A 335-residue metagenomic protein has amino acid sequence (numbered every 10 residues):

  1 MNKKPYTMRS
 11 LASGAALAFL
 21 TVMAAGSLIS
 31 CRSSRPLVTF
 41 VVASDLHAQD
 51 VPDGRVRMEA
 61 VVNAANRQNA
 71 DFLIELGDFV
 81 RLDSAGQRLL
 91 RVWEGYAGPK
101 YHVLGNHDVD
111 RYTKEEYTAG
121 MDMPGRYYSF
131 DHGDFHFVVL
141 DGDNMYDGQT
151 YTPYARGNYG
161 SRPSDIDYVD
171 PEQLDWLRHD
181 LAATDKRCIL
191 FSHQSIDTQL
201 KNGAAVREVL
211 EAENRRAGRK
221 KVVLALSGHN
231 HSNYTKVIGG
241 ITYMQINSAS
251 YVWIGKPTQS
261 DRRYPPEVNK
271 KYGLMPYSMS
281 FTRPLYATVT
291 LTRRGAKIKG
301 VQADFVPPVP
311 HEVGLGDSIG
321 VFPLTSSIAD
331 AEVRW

Functional and structural regions predicted by a protein language model:
N2-A18: Bacterial N-terminal signal peptides that target proteins for export
L28-R88: N-terminal active-site segment of His-dependent metallophosphoesterases
F40, L73, F137, C188-I189: Hydrophobic beta-strand anchors of alpha/beta hydrolase catalytic cores
D45, G77-D78, G105-N106, H193 (+1 more regions): Active-site glycine-centered loops adjacent to acidic/histidine catalytic or metal-binding residues that shape
A85-A183, A205-V222, S232-S280, L285-T290: Extended active-site neighborhood of metal-dependent phosphoesterases/phosphodiesterases
G142, F191-I196, H229, V301-Q302: Short, well-ordered beta-to-alpha junction loops that form the rim of enzyme active sites and present histidine/acidic
H179-T198: Short acidic, glycine-rich surface-loop motifs adjacent to enzyme active sites
V268-W335: A short C-terminal boundary segment appended to hydrolase-like catalytic domains
